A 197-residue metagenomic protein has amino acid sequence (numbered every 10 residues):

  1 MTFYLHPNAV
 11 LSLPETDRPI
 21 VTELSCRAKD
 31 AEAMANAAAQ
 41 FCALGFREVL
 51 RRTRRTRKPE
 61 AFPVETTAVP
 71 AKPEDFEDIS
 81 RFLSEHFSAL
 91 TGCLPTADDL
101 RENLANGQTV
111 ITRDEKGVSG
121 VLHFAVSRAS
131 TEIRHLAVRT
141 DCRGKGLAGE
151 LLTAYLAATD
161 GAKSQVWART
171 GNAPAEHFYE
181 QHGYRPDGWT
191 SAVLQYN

Functional and structural regions predicted by a protein language model:
M1-V21, S25, S119-R134, R139-T140: Conserved donor-binding loop and adjoining core beta-sheet/short helix segment in diverse acyl/aminoacyl transferases
H6-P19, V138, G144-A157, E176-H177 (+1 more regions): Conserved acetyl-CoA-binding loop-helix of GNAT-fold acetyltransferases
T22-A37, Q165-E176, A192-N197: Conserved beta-strand-loop-alpha-helix junction that forms the acyl-donor binding cleft
A37-F41, F46, F178-Y179, Y184: Conserved active-site tyrosine of GNAT-family acetyltransferases
R47-K58, Q165-W167, R185-N197: Conserved catalytic-core motifs of GNAT/GCN5-like acyltransferases
F62-C93: Short amphipathic alpha-helix that is part of the acyltransferase structural core
A71, L136-V138, A168: Hydrophobic adenine-recognition pocket in adenosine-nucleotide-binding enzymes
C93-Q108, D114, S119-A137: A conserved beta-strand-loop-helix scaffold within acyl/acetyltransferase catalytic domains
